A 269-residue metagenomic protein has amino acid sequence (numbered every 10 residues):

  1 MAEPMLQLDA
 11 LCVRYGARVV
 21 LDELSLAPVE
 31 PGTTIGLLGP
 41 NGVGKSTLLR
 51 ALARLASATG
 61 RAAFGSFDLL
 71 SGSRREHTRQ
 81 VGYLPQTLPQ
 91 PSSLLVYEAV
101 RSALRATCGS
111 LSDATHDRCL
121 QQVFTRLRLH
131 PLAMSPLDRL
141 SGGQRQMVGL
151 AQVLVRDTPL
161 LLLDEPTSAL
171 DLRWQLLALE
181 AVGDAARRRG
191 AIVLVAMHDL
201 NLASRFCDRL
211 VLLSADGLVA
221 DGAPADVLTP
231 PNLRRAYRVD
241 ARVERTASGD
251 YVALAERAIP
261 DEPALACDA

Functional and structural regions predicted by a protein language model:
L38-P40: The feature captures the beta-strand-to-loop junction immediately N-terminal to the Walker
A53: Helix-to-loop junction immediately C-terminal to a conserved catalytic motif
G60-L69, H77: Conserved ABC transporter NBD signature motif
A114-L132: Conserved ABC ATPase "signature" region
P136-L140: Conserved ABC ATPase signature
L161-E165: Catalytic Walker B motif of ABC-type/P-loop ATPase nucleotide-binding domains
R234-A269: ABC ATPase nucleotide-binding domains
